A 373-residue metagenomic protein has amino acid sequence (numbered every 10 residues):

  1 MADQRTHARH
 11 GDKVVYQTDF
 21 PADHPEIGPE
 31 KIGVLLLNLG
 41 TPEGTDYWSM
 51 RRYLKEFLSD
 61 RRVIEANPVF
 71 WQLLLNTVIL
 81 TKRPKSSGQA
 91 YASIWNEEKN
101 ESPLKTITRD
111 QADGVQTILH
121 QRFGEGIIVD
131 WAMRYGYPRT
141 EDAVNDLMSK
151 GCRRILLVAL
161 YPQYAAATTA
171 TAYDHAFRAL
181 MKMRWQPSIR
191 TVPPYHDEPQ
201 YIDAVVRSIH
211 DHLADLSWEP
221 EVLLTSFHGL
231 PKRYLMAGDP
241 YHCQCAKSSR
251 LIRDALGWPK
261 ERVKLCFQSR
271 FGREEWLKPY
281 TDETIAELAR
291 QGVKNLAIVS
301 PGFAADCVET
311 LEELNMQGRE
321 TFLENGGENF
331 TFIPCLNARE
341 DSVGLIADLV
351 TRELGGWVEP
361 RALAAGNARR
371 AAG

Functional and structural regions predicted by a protein language model:
A2-G373: Active-site-proximal alpha-helix that buttresses catalytic centers in soluble enzyme cores
